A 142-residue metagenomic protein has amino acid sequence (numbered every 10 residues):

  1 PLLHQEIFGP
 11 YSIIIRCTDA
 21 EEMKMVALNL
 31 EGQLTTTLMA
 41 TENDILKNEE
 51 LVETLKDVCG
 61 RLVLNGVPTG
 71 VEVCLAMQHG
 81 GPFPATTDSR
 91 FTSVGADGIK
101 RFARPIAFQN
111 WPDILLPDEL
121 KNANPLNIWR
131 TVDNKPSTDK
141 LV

Functional and structural regions predicted by a protein language model:
P1-V142: Conserved C-terminal structural/oligomerization subdomain of aldehyde/semialdehyde dehydrogenase
